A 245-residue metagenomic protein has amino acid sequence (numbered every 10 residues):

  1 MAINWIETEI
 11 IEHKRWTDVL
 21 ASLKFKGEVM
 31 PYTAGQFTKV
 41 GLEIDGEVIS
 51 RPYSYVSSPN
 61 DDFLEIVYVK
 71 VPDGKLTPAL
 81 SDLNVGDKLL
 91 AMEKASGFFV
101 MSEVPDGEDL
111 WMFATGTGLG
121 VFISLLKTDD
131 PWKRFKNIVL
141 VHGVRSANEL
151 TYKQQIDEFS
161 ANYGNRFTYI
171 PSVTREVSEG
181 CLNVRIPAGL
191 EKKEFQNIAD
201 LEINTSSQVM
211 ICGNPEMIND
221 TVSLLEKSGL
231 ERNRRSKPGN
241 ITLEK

Functional and structural regions predicted by a protein language model:
A2-D87: Ferredoxin-reductase
A2-I6, V141, S146-K245: Reductase modules of NAD(P)H-dependent flavoproteins
G35, G118, N214: Short, conserved phosphate/pyrophosphate- and ester-handling motifs at nucleotide-, phospho-/glycolipid
A95-P105: A short, basic/flexible loop-to-alpha-helix module at the beginning of a structural domain
L110-F113, M210: Conserved beta-strand elements of the Class I
T115-V121: Ser/Thr-glycine-rich phosphate-binding loops at phosphate-binding pockets of nucleotides, nucleotide cofactors
V121-P131: Histidine-anchored nucleotide/phosphate-binding helix
